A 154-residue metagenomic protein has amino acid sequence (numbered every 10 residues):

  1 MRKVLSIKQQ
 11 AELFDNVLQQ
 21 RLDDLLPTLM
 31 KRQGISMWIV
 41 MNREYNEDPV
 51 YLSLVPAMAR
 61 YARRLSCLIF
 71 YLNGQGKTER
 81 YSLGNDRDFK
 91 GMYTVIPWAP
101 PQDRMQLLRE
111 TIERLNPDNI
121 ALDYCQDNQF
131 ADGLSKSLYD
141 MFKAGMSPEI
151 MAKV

Functional and structural regions predicted by a protein language model:
M1-V154: A composition/biophysics-driven feature that prefers long, compositionally simple stretches
